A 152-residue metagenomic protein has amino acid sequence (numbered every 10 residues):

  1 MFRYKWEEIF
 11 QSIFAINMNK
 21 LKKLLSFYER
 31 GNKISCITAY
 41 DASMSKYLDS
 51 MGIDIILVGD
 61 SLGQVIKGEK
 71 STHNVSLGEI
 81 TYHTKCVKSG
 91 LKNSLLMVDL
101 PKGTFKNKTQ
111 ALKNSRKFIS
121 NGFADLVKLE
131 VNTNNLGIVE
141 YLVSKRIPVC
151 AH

Functional and structural regions predicted by a protein language model:
N19-F27, N32-H152: Alpha/beta enzyme core
